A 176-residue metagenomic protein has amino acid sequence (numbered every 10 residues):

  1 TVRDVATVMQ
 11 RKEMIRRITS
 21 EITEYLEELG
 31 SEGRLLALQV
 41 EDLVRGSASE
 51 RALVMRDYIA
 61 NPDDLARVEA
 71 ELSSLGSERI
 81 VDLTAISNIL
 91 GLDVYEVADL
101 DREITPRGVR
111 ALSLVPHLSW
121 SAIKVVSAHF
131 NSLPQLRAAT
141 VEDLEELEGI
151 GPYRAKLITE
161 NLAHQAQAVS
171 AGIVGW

Functional and structural regions predicted by a protein language model:
V2-E146, P152-W176: Long, highly charged, low-complexity intrinsically disordered interaction regions that mediate electrostatic DNA/RNA
